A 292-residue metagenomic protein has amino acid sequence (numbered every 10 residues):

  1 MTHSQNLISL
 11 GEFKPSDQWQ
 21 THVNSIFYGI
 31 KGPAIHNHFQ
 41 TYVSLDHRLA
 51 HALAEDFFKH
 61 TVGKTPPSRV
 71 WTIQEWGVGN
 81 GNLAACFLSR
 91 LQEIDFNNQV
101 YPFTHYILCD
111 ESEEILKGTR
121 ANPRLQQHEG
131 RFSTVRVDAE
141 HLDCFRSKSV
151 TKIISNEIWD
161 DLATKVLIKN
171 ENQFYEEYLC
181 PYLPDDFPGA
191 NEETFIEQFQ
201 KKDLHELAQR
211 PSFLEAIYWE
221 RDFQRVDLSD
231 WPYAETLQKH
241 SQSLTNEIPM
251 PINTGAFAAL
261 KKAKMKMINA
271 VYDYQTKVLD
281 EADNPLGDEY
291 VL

Functional and structural regions predicted by a protein language model:
M1-W76, N80-T151, L162, L167: Rossmann-like AdoMet
K148-L292: Class I S-adenosyl-L-methionine
